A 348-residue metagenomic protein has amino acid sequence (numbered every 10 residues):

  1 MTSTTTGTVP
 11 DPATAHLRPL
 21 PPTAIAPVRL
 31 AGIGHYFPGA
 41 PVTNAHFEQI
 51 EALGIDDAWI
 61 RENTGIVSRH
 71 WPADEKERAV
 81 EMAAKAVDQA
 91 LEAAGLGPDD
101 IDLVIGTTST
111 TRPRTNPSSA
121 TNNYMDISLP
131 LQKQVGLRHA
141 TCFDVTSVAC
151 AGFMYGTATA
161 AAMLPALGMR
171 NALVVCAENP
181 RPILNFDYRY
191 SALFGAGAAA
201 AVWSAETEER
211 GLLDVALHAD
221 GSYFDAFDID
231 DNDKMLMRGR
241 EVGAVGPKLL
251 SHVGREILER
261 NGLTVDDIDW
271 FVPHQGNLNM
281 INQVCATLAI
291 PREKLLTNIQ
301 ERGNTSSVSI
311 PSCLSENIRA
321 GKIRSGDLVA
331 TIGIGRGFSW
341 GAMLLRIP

Functional and structural regions predicted by a protein language model:
T2-K76, F186-K248, H252-R255, I334 (+1 more regions): Condensing-enzyme catalytic core mediating Claisen C-C bond formation in acyl metabolism
L30, E77-S147, V265-I281: Conserved beta-ketoacyl condensing-enzyme motif
L30-G32, I60, A90, V104 (+6 more regions): Buried hydrophobic positions in well-ordered alpha/beta secondary-structure cores of metabolic enzymes
Y36, T107-R112, S147-A151, C176-R181 (+3 more regions): Acidic, glycine-rich active-site loops and adjacent beta-strand->loop/helix elements that engage anionic groups
I55-D56, V80-A94, I127-S128, V245-R260 (+1 more regions): Short, well-ordered amphipathic alpha-helical segments that serve as non-catalytic structural scaffolds within diverse
D57-V80, T111-N171, A286-C313: Conserved catalytic cysteine-centered active-site region of acyl-thioester-dependent Claisen-condensing enzymes
A93-D102, G136-T141, L164-A177, R255 (+3 more regions): Structural signature of cysteine-dependent C-C bond-forming condensing enzymes
P165-G197: Flexible, glycine-rich active-site loops centered on histidine and acidic residues that chelate a metal or position
